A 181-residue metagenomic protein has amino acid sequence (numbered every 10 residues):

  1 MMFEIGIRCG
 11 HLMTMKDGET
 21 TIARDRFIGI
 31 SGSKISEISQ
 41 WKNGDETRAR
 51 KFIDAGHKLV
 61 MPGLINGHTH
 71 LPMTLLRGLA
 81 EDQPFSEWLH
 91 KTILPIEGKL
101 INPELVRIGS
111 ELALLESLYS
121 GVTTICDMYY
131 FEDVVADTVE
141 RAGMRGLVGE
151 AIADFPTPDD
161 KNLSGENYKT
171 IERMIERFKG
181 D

Functional and structural regions predicted by a protein language model:
M1-E46: N-terminal metal-binding scaffold of metallo-dependent hydrolase/deaminase domains
F3-R8, D45-W88, E111, L115-Y119: Replace "His-x-His-based motif
L12, P95-I96, A153-P156: A short, flexible beta-alpha/helix-coil linker loop
M13, H70, Y129: Catalytic metal-binding/acid-base residues of hydrolase active sites
W41-A49, D137-R141: Short loop/helix-cap segments at secondary-structure boundaries that form the rim of catalytic
G56, Q83-F131: Divalent metal-binding segments
G63-T69, I125-C126, G146-G149: Hydrophobic faces of well-ordered beta-strands that scaffold small-molecule active sites in alpha/beta enzyme cores
V134-D181: Metal-coordinating catalytic core of metallo-dependent amide/deamination hydrolases
